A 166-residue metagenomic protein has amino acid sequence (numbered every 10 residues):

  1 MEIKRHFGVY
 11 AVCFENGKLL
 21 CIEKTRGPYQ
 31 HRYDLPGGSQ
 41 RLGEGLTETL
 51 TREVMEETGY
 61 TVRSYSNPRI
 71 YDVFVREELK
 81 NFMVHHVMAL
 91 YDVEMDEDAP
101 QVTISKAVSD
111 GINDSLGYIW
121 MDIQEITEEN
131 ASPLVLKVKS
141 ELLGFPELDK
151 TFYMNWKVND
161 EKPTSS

Functional and structural regions predicted by a protein language model:
M1-L19, Y65, M88-D92: Conserved N-terminal beta-strand and adjoining loop/helix that marks the start of the Nudix/MutT-like hydrolase domain
V12, Y33, I119: Residues that recognize and position ribonucleotide moieties
K18-E56: Conserved Nudix-box catalytic region and its N-terminal flanking loop in Nudix hydrolases and closely related
C21, R69, I119-D122: Structural signal for conserved beta-strand scaffold positions within catalytic alpha/beta enzyme cores
Q40-R63, F74-A131: Unchanged
P68-F74: Generic short beta-strand segments
V108-S166: Nudix hydrolase/Nudix homology domain
